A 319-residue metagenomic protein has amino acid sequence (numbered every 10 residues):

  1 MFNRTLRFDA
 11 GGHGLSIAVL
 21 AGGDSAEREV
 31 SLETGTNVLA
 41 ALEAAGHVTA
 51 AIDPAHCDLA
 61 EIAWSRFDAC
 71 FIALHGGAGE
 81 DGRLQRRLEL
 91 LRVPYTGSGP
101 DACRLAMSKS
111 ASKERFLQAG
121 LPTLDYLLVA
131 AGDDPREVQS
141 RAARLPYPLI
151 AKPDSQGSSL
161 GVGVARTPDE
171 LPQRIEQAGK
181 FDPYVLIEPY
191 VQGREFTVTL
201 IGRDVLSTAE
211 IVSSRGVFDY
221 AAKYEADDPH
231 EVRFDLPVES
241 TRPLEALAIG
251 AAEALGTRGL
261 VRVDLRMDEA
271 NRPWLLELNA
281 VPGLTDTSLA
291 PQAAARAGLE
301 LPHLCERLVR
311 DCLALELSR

Functional and structural regions predicted by a protein language model:
M1-E114, Q118, A130-S140, D311-R319: ATP-binding N-terminal substructure of ATP-dependent carboxylate-amine bond-forming enzymes
F2-R7, L15, G120, E239-R319: ATP-dependent carboxylate activation and anion-phosphoryl transfer catalytic cores that bind Mg-ATP to form
S31, L124-Y126, L149-R174, E195 (+1 more regions): Glycine-rich phosphate-binding loop of ATP-grasp-fold ATP-dependent ligases
T49, P94-Y95, T123, L149 (+1 more regions): Hydrophobic beta-strand scaffold residues
A50-P54, V185, P189, R258-A270: A short glycine-rich, hydrophobically flanked beta-strand micro-motif that places a catalytic Asp/Glu for divalent metal
F116-L117, A142-L160, P183-Q192, F196: ATP-grasp fold ATP-binding core
Q118-P153, G163: Rossmann-like NAD(P)H-binding beta-loop-alpha module
R166-A246, M267-W274: Phosphate-binding site of ATP-dependent enzymes
